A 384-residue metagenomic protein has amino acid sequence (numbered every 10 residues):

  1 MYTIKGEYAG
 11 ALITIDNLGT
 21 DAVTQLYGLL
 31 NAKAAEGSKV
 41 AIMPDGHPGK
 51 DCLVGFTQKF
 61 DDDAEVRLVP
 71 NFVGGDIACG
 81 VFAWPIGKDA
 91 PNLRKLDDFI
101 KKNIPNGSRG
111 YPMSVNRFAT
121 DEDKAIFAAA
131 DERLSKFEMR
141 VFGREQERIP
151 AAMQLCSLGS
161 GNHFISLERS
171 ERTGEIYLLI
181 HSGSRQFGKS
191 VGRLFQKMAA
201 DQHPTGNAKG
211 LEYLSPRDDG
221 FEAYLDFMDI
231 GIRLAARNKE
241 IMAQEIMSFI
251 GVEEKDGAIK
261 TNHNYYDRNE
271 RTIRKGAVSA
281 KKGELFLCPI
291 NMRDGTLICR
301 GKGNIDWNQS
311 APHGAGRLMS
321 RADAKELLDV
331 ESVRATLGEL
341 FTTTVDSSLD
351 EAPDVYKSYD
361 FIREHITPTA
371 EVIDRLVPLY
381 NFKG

Functional and structural regions predicted by a protein language model:
Y2-G28, A35-I42, K50-Q58, D62-N71 (+2 more regions): Domain-length cofactor-binding catalytic modules of enzymes
E65-G87: N-terminal cap/recognition module
C79-F82, K88, Y111, N116 (+1 more regions): Long, basic N-terminal domains or extensions that often function in RNA/ssDNA interaction or organelle/cellular
D121: Acidic/polar short surface loop at catalytic or gating sites that assists cofactor/ion binding and chemistry
